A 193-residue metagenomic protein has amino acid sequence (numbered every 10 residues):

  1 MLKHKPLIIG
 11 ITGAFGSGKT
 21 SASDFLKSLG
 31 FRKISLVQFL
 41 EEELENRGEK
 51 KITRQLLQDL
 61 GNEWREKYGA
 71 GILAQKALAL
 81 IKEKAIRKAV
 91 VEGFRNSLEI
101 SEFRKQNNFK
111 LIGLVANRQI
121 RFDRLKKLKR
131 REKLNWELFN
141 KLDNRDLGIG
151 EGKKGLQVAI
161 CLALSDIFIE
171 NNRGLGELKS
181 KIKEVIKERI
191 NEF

Functional and structural regions predicted by a protein language model:
M1-L7: Extreme N-terminal, non-catalytic leader segments that precede Walker-type/kinase nucleotide-binding cores
A14, L26: P-loop (Walker A) phosphate-binding loop of NTP-binding proteins
S17: ATP-binding Walker
T20: Walker A/P-loop
R32-V90, F94-E102, E132-K133, E137-N140: ATP-dependent small-molecule kinase phosphotransfer cores that center on conserved nucleotide phosphate-binding segments
E92-G93, R104-L134: Conserved phosphate-donor/acceptor-positioning beta-strand/loop module used by diverse small-molecule
R130-K181, V185-E188: Small-molecule kinase domains that catalyze NTP-dependent phosphoryl transfer to phosphate-bearing small molecules
